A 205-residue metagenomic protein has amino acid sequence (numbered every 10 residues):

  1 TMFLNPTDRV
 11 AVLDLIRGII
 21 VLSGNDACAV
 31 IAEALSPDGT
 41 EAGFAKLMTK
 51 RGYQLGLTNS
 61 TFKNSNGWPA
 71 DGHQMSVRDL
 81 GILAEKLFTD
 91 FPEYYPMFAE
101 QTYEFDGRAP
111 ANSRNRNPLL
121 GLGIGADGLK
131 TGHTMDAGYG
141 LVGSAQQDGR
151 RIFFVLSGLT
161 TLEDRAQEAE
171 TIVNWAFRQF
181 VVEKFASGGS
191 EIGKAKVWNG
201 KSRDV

Functional and structural regions predicted by a protein language model:
T1-G81, F88-F91: Active-site-adjacent loops and short helices of periplasmic peptidoglycan-processing enzymes
T58-T61, P69-V205: Domain-terminus/edge residues, biased toward the C-terminal soluble/receptor-binding domains of extracytoplasmic
